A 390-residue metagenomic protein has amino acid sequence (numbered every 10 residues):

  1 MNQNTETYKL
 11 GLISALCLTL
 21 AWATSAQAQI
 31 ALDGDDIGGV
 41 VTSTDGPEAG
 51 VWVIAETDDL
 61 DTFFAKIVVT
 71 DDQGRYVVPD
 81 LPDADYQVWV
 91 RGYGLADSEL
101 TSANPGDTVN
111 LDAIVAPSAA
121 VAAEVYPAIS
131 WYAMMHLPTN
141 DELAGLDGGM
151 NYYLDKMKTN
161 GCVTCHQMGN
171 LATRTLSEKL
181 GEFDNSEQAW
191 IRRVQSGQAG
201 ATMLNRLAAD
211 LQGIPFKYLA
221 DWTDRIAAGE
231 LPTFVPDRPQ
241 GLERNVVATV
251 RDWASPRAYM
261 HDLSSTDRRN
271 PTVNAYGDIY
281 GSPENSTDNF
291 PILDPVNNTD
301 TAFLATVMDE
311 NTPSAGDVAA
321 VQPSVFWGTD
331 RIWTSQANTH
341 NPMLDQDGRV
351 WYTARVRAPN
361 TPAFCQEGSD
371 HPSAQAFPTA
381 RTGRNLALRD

Functional and structural regions predicted by a protein language model:
A31, D58-V77: Short, acidic Ser/Thr/Gly-rich low-complexity loop/linker segments typical of extracellular and cell-surface proteins
D35, S43-D59, F63, D83 (+1 more regions): Short, ordered, surface-exposed loop/turn motifs in non-cytosolic proteins
E48, V77-D85, Y93: Short Pro-Gly-centered beta-turn/loop motif in secreted/extracellular proteins
T57-F63, D85-S102: A short, solvent-exposed loop/turn motif at the edges and junctions of modular extracellular/periplasmic domains
T159-N170: The canonical Cys-X-X-Cys-His
A172-K179, G281-N285, Y352-R389: Short, conserved, GDST-rich strand-edge loop motifs in beta-rich repeat architectures
G241-Y259, T301-T334, A380-D390: Surface-exposed loop and turn segments in beta-propeller and other repeat-based domains that flank or scaffold
N274-A275, L344-D347: Residue-level detector of Asp-centered blade-edge/turn motifs that repeat once per structural unit in beta-propeller
